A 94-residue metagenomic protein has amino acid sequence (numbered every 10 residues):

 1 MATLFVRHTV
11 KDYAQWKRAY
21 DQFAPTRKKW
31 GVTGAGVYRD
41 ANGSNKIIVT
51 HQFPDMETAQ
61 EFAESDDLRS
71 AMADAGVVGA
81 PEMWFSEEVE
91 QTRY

Functional and structural regions predicted by a protein language model:
A2-T9, G36-S65: Short, well-ordered beta-strand segments in beta-rich or mixed alpha/beta enzyme and ligand-binding folds
D12-A14, D55-E57, V89: Residues that cap or initiate secondary-structure elements
D12-A35, D67-M72: Short amphipathic alpha-helical segments
K17, Q60, E87: A cross-family signal for key residues in well-ordered alpha-helices that form functional helical elements
D21-A24, P54, S86: Compositionally biased, low-structure terminal segments
W30-I48, S70-Y94: Glycine-rich beta-strand-turn "strand-cap" elements at beta-sheet edges
